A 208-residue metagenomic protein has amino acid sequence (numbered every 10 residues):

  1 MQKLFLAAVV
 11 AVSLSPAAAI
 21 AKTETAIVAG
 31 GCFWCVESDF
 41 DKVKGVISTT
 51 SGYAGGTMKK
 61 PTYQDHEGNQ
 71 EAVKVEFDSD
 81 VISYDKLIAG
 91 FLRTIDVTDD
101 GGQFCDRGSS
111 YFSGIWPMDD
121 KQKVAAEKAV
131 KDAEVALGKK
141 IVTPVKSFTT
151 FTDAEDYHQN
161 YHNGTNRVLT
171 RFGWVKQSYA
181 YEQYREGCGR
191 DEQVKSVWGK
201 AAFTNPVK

Functional and structural regions predicted by a protein language model:
K3-S15: Bacterial N-terminal signal peptides
I20-K208: Flexible coil/turn and secondary-structure edge motifs
